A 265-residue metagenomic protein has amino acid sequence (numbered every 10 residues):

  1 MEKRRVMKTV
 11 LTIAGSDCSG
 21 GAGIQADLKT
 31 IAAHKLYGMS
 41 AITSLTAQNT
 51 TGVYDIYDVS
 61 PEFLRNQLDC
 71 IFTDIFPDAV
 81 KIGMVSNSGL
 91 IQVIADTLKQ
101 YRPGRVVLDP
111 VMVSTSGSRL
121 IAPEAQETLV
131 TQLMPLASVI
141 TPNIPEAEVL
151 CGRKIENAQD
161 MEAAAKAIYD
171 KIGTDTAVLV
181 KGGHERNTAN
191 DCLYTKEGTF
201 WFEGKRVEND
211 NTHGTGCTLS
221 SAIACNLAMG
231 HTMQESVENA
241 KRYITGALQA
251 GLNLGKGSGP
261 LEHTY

Functional and structural regions predicted by a protein language model:
E2-M7, G23, N187-F202: Acidic-glycine-rich active-site phosphate/pyrophosphate-binding loop
E2-T12, A32-T115, R119: Conserved N-terminal subdomain of the carbohydrate kinase-like
I13-S19, F200-H213: Short pre-catalytic strand/loop immediately N-terminal to key active-site residues, enriched for Gly-Thr
G20-L36: N-terminal basic/disordered segments at the start of proteins
Q25, E148-V149, N209-M233: Short, small-residue alpha-helix embedded
K35-M39, F200, N226-A240: Phosphate-handling active-site elements
D58, Q234-Y265: Charged C-terminal helix
P123-T199: Conserved phosphate/ATP/ADP-binding segment of small-molecule kinases
